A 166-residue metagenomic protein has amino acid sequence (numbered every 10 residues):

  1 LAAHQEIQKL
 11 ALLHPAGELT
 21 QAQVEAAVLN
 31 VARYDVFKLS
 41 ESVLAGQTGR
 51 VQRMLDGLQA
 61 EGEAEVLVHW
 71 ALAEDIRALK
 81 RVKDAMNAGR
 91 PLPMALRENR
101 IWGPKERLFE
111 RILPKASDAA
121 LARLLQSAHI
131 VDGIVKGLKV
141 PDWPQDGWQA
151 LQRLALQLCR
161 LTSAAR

Functional and structural regions predicted by a protein language model:
L1-E41, G133-P141, A150-R166: Non-catalytic interfacial helical region
A3, H69, L121, W148-L151: Hydrophobic packing residues in well-ordered alpha-helices of helical domains and bundles
P15-R123, S163: Small-residue-rich helix-loop
A128: Short, basic/aromatic recognition patches that contact phosphate-bearing ligands
Q145: Short active-site loop/helix that positions an aromatic residue
